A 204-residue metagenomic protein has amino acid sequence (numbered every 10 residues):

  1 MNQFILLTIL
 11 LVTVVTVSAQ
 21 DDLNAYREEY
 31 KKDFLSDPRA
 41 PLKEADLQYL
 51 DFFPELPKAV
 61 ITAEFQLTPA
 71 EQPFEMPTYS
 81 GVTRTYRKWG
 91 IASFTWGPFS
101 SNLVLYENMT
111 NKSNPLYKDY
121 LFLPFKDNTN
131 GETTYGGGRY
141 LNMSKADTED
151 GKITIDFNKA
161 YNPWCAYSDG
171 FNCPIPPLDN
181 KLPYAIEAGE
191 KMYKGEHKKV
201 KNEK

Functional and structural regions predicted by a protein language model:
M1-D22: Bacterial Sec-dependent N-terminal signal peptides
Q20-P73: Start-of-domain marker
D21, E44-L47, F52, Q72-K88 (+4 more regions): Extracellular/lumen-exposed scaffold segments
F65, L105-E107, D127-T129, F157-Y161 (+1 more regions): A mature extracytoplasmic/lumenal domain signature
M76-G137: Mid-length scaffold segments of soluble, non-membrane domains
T110-K118, M143-K152, K194: Short, surface-exposed linear segments at secondary-structure transitions and domain or protein termini
F122-P163: Acidic, glycine-rich flexible loop segments
Y161-K204: Extended, aromatic/histidine-rich regions of cofactor-dependent oxidoreductases associated with respiratory
